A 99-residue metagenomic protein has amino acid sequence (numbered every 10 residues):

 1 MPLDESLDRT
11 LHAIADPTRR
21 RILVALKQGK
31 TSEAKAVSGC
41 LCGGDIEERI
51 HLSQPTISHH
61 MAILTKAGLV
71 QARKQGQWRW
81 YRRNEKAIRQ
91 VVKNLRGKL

Functional and structural regions predicted by a protein language model:
M1-L11: Short, Lys/Arg-enriched N-terminal segment that forms or immediately precedes the first helix of a structured domain
S6, Q90, N94-K98: Short, solvent-exposed amphipathic helices
R9-H12, T18-S53, R79-A87: N-terminal helix-turn-helix DNA-binding core of bacterial DNA-binding proteins
V24, S58-H60, Q77: Base-recognition residues in the alpha-helical recognition helix of bacterial helix-turn-helix
A34-A36, R73, V91: Short, hydrophobic secondary-structure boundary micro-motifs
E48, H59, T65-K66: Alpha-helical residues within the helix-turn-helix
K66-Q75, R82: Beta-hairpin "wing" of winged helix-turn-helix
